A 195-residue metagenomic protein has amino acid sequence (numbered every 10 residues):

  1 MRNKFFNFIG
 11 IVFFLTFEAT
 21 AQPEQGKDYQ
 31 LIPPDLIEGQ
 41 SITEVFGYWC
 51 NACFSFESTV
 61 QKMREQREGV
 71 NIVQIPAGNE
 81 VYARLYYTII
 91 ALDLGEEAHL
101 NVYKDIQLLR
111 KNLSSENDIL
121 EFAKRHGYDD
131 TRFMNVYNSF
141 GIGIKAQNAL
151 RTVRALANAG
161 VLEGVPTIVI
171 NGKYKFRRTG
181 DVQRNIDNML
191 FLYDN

Functional and structural regions predicted by a protein language model:
R2-I11: Sec-dependent signal peptide recognition, specifically the positively charged N-region followed immediately by
F17-Q22: Sec/Tat signal peptide C-region and signal peptidase I cleavage site
P23-Y29, R84, T88, L192-N195: Proteins that catalyze or organize thiol-disulfide redox chemistry and the adjacent proteostasis machinery handling
Q25-I42: A short beta-strand-turn-helix
E38-S41, E68, G164-P166: Envelope-exposed proteins and targeting segments
T43, Y48-F122: Structural alpha/beta surface segment adjacent to cysteine/selenocysteine redox centers across thiol/disulfide enzymes
K124-Y128: Acidic/histidine-rich alpha-helical segments that form the ligand environment of transition-metal centers
D130-N195: C-terminal cap of thioredoxin/glutaredoxin-like
